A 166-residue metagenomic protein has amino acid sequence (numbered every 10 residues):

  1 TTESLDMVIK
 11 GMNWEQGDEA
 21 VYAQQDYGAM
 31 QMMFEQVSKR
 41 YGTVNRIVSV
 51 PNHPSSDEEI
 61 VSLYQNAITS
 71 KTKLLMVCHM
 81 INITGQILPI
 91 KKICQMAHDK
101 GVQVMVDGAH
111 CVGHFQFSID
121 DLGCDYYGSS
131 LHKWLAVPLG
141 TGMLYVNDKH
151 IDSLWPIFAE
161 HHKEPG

Functional and structural regions predicted by a protein language model:
T1-Q16, G28-Q31: Conserved beta-loop-alpha segment that forms the PLP phosphate-binding cup at the N-terminus of a helix
V21, R46, M105-D107, G128 (+1 more regions): Structural detector of well-ordered beta-strand residues that form the stable sheet scaffold of enzyme domains
A23-M32, S49-E58: Gly/Ser-rich phosphate-binding catalytic loop and adjacent alpha/beta segment that cradle a phosphoryl group at enzyme
Y41-P51: Short beta-strand elements in bilobed, periplasmic/extracellular small-molecule ligand-binding domains
V44, S55-G108, W134: Active-site phosphate-binding strand-loop segment of PLP-dependent enzymes
L122-G166: Active-site PLP attachment segment
